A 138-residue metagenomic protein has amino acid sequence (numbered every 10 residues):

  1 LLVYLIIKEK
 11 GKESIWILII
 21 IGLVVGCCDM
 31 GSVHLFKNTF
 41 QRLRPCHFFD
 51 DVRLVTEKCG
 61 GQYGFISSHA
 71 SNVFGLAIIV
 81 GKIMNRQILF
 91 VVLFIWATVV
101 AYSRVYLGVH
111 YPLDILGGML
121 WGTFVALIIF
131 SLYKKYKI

Functional and structural regions predicted by a protein language model:
V3-G31: Interfacial segments of alpha-helical transmembrane regions
I7, T56-I138: Membrane-embedded catalytic cores of phosphoryl/pyrophosphoryl-handling enzymes
E9-I15, V52, R104-Y106: Short, charge-rich amphipathic segments
G26-P45: Transmembrane alpha-helix/helix-exit interface in multi-pass inner-membrane proteins
F48-E57: Perimembrane loop-to-helix junctions flanking transmembrane segments
